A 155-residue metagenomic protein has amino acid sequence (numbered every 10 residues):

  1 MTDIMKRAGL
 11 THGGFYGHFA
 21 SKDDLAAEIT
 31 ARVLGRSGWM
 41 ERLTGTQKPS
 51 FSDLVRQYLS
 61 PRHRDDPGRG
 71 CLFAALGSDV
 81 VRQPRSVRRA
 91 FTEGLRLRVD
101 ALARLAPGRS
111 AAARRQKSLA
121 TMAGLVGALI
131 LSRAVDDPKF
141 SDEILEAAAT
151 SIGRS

Functional and structural regions predicted by a protein language model:
M1-E28: Helix-turn-helix
E28, W39-G70: Hydrophobic alpha-helical connector segments
A31-S37: Short, basic, alpha-helical segments at the C-terminal edge of helix-turn-helix-like DNA-binding modules
S37, E41, R62, V80-P84 (+2 more regions): Short amphipathic alpha-helical interaction patches enriched in hydrophobic/aromatic residues with interspersed Lys/Arg
F51-D53, D65-T92: Amphipathic alpha-helical segments used for helix-helix packing
S52, R96-A103, R115: An amphipathic alpha-helix signature
Y58-L59, F73-G77, T121-L125: Short alpha-helical scaffolding segments that buttress acidic/His motifs in well-ordered protein cores
R85-T92, L105-S155: Hydrophobic/aromatic-rich alpha-helical bundle segments in the mid-to-C-terminal region
